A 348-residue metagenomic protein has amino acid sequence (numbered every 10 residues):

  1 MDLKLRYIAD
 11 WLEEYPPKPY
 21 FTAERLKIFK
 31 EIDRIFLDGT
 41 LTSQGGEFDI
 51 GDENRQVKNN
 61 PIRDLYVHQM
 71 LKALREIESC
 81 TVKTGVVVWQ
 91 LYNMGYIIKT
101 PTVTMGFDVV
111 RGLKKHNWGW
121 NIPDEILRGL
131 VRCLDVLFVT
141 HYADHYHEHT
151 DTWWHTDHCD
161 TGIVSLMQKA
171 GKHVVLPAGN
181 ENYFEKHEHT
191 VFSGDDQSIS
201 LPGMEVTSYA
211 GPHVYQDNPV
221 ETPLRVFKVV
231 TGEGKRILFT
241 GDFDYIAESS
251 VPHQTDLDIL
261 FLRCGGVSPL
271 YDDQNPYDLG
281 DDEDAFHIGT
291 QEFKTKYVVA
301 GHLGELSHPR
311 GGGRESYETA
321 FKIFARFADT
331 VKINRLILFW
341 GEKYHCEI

Functional and structural regions predicted by a protein language model:
M1-E47, G313-I348: C-terminal regulatory/interaction regions
M1-F29, Q69-K83, L91, G95-S165 (+2 more regions): Pre-active-site segment of Zn-dependent metallo-hydrolases
R63-K83, A170-G234, A328-T330, N334-E347: Metallo-beta-lactamase
V87-Q90, T104-D108, E205-P212, R236-D242 (+1 more regions): Active-site-proximal beta-strand elements of phosphoester/diester hydrolases
G106-V110, C133-D157, V175-G179, L238-F243 (+5 more regions): Active-site neighborhood of phospho(di)ester-bond hydrolases with catalytic His/Asp-centered motifs
E185-M204, V251-H253, E283-I348: Binuclear metal-ion centers of metallo-dependent hydrolases, dominated by the metallo-beta-lactamase
P212-F293, S316: Active-site-proximal loop/helix segments of hydrolase catalytic cores
